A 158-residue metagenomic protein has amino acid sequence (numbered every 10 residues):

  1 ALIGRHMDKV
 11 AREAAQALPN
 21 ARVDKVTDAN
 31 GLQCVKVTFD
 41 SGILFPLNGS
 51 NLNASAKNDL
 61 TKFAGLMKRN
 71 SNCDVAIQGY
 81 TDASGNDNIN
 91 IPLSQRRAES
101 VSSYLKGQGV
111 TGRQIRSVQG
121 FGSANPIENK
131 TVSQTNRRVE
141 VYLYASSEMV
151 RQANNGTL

Functional and structural regions predicted by a protein language model:
A1, T38-P46: Acidic/histidine-rich, surface-exposed loop or edge segments in extracytoplasmic proteins
A1-Q16: Short, low-complexity, glycine-enriched hydrophobic/amphipathic alpha-helices that associate with lipid bilayers
R5-D8, S50-N58, S84-R96: Soluble non-cytosolic domains of exported or imported proteins
K9, L18, N30-C34, T38-D40 (+6 more regions): Extracytoplasmic
A15-A17, A29, S147, R151: Pro/Ala/Gly-rich low-complexity, hydrophilic intrinsically disordered segments
P19-R22, L47, K62, V101: N-terminal post-signal-peptidase region of extra-cytosolic proteins
L44-Q78, V141-Y144, E148-L158: Periplasmic peptidoglycan-binding/anchoring modules of Gram-negative envelope and division proteins
Y80-Q152: Periplasmic OmpA-like peptidoglycan-binding domain that tethers envelope proteins to the cell wall
